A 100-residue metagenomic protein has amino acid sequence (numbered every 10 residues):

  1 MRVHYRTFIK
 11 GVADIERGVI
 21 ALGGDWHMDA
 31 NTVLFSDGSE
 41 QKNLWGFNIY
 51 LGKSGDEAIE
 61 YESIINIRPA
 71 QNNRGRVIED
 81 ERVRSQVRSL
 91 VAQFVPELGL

Functional and structural regions predicted by a protein language model:
M1-V33: Negatively charged, low-complexity tracts enriched in Asp/Glu with abundant Ser/Thr
R2, R6, R74-E81: Charge-dense, low-complexity intrinsically disordered segments
R2-R6, S39-K42, E57, Q93-L100: Intrinsically disordered, low-complexity acidic regions enriched in Pro/Ser/Thr
F8, V12-I15, Y61, V87 (+1 more regions): Generic structural hydrophobic/aromatic packing signal, biased to beta-strands
K10, K42, R82: Short, well-structured alpha-helical interface segments that form or flank functional binding sites
D25-D56: Amphipathic, interaction-prone secondary-structure segments
L51, G55-I78: Intrinsically disordered, low-complexity regulatory segments enriched in Ser/Thr/Pro and charged residues
R76-L100: Well-ordered alpha/beta subsegment
